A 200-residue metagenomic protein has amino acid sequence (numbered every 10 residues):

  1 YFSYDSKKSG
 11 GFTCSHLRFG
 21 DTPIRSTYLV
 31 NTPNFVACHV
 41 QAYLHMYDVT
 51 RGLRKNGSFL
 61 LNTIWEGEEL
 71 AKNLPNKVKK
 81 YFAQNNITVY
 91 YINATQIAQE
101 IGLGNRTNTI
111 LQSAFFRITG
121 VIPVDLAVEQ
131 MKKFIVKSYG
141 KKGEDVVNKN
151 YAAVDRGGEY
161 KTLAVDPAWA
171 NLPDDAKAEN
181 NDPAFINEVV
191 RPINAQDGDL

Functional and structural regions predicted by a protein language model:
Y1-V36: Anionic-ligand anchoring segments at beta-strand to alpha-helix junctions in alpha/beta enzyme folds, i.e., glycine
C38, L60-L61, Q112: Redox-cofactor binding/interface segments in oxidoreductases and associated redox assembly factors
Q41-Y43, W65-E66, T95: Short glycine-rich anion-binding loops that position phosphate/pyrophosphate groups of nucleotides and phosphorylated
L44-M46, G67-E68, T119: Short glycine-rich, flexible loops that bind phosphorylated cofactors or substrates
T50-V89: ADP-ribose/adenylate-binding Rossmann-like module
N73-S138: Short alpha-helices
A127-V128, K142-L200: Ferredoxin-type iron-sulfur electron-transfer modules and their immediate structural context
